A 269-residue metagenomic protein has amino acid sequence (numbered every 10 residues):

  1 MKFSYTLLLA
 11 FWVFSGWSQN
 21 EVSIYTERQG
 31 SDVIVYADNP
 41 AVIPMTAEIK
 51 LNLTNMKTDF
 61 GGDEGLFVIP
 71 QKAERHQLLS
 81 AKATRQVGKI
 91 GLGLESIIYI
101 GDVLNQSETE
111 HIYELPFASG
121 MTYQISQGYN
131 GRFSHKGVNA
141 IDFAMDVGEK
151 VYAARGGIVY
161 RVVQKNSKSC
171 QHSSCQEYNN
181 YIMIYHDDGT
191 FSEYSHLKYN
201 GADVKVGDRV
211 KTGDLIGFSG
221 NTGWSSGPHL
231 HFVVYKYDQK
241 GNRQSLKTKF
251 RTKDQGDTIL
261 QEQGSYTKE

Functional and structural regions predicted by a protein language model:
M1-V22, A37: Bacterial Sec-dependent N-terminal signal peptides
Q19-A73: Cationic-aromatic interfacial patches
V68-P70, R75-Y178: Surface-exposed, glycine-biased beta-strand/turn segments
H111-A118, S126, H172, A202-K211 (+1 more regions): Acidic, glycine-rich catalytic/binding loops that coordinate metals and/or anionic ligands
Q127, R161, H196-Y199, N221 (+1 more regions): A residue-level detector for short acidic-glycine micro-motifs
V151-R161, D203-S219: Short, well-structured beta-strand-loop connectors
A154-Y199, D203, P228: Zn2+-dependent peptidoglycan hydrolase active-site motif and core
L215, S225-G227, G241-Q244: C-terminal soluble interaction/assembly domains
